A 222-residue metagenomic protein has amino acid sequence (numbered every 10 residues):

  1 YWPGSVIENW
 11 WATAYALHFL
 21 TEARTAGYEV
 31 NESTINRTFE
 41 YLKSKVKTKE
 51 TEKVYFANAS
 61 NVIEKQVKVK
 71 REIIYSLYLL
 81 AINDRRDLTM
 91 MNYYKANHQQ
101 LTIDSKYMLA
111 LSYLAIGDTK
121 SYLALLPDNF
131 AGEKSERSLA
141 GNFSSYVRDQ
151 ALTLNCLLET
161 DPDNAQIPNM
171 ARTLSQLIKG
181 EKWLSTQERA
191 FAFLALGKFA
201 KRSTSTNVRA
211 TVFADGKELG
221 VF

Functional and structural regions predicted by a protein language model:
Y1-F222: Large, well-folded core regions of big proteins
